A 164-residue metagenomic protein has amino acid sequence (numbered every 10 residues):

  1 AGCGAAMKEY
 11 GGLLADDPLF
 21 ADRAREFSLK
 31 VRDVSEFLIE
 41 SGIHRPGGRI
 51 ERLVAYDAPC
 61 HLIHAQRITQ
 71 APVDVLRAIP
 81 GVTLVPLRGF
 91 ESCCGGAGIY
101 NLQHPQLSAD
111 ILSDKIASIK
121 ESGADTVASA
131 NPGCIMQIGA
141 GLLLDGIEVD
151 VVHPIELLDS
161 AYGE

Functional and structural regions predicted by a protein language model:
A1-E164: Iron-sulfur cluster-binding electron-transfer modules in prokaryotic oxidoreductases
